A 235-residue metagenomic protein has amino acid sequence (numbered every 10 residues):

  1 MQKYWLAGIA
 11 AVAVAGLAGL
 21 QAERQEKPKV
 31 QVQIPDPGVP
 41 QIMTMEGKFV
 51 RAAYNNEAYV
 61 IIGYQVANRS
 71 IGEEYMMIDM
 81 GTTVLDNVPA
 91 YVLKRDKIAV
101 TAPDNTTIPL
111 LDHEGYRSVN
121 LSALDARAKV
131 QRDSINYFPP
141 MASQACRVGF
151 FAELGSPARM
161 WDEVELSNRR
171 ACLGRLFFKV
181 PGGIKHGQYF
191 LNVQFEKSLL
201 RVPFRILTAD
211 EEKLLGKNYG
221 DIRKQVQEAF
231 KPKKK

Functional and structural regions predicted by a protein language model:
M1-G8: Bacterial N-terminal signal peptides that target proteins for export
G8-G16: Bacterial N-terminal signal peptides
A22-K235: Conserved functional micro-motifs across diverse proteins
